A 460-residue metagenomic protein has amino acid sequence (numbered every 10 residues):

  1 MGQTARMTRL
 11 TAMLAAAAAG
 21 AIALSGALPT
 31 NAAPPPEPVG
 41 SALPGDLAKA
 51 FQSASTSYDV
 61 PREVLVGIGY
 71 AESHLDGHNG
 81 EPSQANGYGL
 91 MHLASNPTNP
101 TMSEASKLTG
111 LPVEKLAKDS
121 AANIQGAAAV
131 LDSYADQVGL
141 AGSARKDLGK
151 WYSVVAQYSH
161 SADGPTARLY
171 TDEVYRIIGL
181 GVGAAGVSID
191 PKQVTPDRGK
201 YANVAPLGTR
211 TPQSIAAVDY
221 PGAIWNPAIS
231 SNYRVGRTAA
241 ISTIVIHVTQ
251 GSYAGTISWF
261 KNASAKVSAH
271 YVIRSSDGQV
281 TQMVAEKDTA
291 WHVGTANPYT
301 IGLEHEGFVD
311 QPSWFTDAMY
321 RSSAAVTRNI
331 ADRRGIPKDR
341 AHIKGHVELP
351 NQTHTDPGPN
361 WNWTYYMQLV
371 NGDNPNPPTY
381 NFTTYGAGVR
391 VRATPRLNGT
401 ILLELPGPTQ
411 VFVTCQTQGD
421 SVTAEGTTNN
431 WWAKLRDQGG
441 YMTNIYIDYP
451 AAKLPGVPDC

Functional and structural regions predicted by a protein language model:
M1-P34: Secretory targeting and sorting signals
A5, Y170-N226, R237, V309-N381: Basic/polar, cationic surfaces and motifs that engage anionic cell-wall and phosphate/carboxylate ligands
P34-I177: Catalytic glycan-binding domains that act on GlcNAc-containing polysaccharides
L43-P44, V194-G294: N-terminal catalytic cores of peptidoglycan-degrading enzymes
V64-G69, L90-H92, T243-V248, S268-R274 (+6 more regions): Structural recognition of the beta-strand scaffold that forms the well-ordered cores of secreted hydrolase catalytic
A71-D76, N96-T101, Y134-Q137, S161-P165 (+10 more regions): Solvent-exposed loop/turn segments at secondary-structure junctions within structured extracellular/periplasmic domains
P375-A393, L403-G407, A451-C460: SH3-family beta-barrel domains
L403-A451: SH3/SH3-like beta-barrel superfamily modules
